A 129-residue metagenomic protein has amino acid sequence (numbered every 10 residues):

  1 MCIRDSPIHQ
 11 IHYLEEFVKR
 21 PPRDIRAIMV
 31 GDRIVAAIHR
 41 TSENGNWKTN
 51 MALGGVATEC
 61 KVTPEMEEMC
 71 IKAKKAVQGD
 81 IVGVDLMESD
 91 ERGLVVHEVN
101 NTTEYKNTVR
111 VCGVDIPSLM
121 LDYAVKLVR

Functional and structural regions predicted by a protein language model:
M1-D5: Conserved small/polar residues in nucleotide/adenosyl-binding loops
I8-I11, F17, W47-L94, L119 (+1 more regions): A long amphipathic alpha-helix within ATP-dependent nucleotide-binding catalytic cores
H12-L14, P22-D24: Glycine-rich, charged/polar anion/phosphate-binding loops that engage phosphate groups from diverse ligands
M29-R33, S89-R92: Short acidic-glycine loop/turn motifs at beta-strand connectors
V35-H39: Histidine/lysine/aspartate-rich catalytic loop segments that bind and position anionic ligands
N44, D90, T103-Y105: Feature marks short, surface-exposed loop/turn motifs that line or immediately flank catalytic pockets and channel
N100-G113: Glycine-rich phosphate/pyrophosphate-binding beta-alpha loops
